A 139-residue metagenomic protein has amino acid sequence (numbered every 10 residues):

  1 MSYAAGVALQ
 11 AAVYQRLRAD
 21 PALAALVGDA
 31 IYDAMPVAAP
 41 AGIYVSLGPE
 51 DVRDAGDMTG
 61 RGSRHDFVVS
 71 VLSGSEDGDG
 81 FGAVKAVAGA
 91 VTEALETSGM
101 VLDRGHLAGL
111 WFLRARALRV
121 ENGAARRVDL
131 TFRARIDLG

Functional and structural regions predicted by a protein language model:
M1-D29, P49-G139: Charged, amphipathic alpha-helical segments and their flanking helix caps
I31-A41: Short acidic low-complexity segments
A39-Y44, G123-R127: A short, glycine/Asx- and small/polar-enriched loop/turn that sits immediately N-terminal to a beta-strand
